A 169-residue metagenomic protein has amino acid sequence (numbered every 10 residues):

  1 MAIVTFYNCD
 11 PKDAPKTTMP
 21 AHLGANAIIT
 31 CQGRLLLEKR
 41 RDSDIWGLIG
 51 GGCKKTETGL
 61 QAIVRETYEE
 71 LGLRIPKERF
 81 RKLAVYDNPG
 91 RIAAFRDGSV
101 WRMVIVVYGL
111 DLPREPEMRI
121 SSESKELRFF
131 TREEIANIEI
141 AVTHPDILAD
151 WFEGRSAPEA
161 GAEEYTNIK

Functional and structural regions predicted by a protein language model:
M1-N26, D97-G98, Y165: Acidic, metal-coordinating catalytic segment for phosphate/diphosphate chemistry, firing primarily on the Nudix
M19, I45-W46, N88-R91: Short, solvent-exposed loop/turn segments at secondary-structure junctions
L23-A25, G33, V104-V106, K125: Change "...and in nucleic-acid phosphodiester-cleaving endonucleases..." to "...and in nucleic-acid processing enzymes
I29, V107-D111, F129-T131: Short, well-ordered beta-strand micro-motif
T30-E70, R74: Conserved Nudix-box catalytic region and its N-terminal flanking loop in Nudix hydrolases and closely related
D44-W46, E115-K169: Nudix hydrolase/Nudix homology domain
R74-V85: A short coil-to-beta-strand element that immediately follows conserved catalytic motifs
Y86-E117: Active-site-adjacent beta-strand/loop module that shapes the phosphate/pyrophosphate-binding cleft
